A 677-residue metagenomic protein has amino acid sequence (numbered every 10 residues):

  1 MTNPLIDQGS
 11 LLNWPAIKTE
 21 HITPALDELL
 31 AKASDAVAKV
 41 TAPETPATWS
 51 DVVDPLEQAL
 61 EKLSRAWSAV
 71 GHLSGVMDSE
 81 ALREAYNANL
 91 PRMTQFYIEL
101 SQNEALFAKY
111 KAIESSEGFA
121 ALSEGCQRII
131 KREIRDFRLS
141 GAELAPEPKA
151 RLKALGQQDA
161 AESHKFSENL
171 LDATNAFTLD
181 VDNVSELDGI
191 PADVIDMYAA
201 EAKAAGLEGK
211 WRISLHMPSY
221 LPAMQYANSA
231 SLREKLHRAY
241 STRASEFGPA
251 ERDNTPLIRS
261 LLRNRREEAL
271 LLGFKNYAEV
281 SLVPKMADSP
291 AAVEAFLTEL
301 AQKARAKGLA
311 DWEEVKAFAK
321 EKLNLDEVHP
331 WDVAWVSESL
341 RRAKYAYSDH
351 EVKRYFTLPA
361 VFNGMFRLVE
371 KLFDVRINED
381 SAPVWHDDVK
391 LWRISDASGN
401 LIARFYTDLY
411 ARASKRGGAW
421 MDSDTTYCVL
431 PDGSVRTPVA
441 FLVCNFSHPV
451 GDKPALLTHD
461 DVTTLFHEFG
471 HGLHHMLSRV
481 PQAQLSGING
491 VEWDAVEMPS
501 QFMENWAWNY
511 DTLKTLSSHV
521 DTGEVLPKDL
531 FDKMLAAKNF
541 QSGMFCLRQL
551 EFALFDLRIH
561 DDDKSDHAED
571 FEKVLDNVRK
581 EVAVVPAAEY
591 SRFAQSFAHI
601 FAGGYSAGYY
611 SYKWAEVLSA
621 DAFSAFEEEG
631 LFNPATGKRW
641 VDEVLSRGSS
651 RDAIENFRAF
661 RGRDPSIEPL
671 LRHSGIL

Functional and structural regions predicted by a protein language model:
M1-H21, E28, G189, M197 (+11 more regions): C-terminal, non-catalytic "cap/extension" segments appended to globular domains
M1-P191, F626: N-terminal helix-rich structural modules
I6-H21, V70-N89, A112-A154, S214-P256 (+6 more regions): Short His/Asp/Glu-rich catalytic/ion-coordination signatures at enzyme active sites or charged loops
P24-E28, K32, A154, Q158 (+5 more regions): A non-catalytic, amphipathic alpha-helix used as a structural packing/dimerization or gating element in enzyme scaffolds
K62-H72, K131, R135, R238 (+3 more regions): Short, hydrophobic/amphipathic alpha-helical patches that form generic packing surfaces within helical domains
G125, I129, E168, D172-S214 (+8 more regions): Active-site-proximal, well-structured secondary-structure segments within enzyme catalytic domains
P218-Y220, E268, A397-G399, L409-A413 (+5 more regions): Short, glycine-/Ser/Thr-/acidic-enriched flexible segments
S447-F466: Short pre-active-site segment immediately N-terminal to the catalytic Zn-binding motif
